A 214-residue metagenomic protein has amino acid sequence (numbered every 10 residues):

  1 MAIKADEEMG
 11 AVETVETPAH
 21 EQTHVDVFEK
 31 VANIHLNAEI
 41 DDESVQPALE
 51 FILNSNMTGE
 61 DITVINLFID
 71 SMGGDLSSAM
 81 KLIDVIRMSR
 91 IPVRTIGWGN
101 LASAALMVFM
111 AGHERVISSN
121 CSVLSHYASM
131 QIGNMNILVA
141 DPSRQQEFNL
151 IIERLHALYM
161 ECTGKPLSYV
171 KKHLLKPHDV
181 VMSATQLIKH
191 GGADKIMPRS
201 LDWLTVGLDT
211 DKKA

Functional and structural regions predicted by a protein language model:
M1-L106, M110-A214: N-terminal organellar transit peptides
